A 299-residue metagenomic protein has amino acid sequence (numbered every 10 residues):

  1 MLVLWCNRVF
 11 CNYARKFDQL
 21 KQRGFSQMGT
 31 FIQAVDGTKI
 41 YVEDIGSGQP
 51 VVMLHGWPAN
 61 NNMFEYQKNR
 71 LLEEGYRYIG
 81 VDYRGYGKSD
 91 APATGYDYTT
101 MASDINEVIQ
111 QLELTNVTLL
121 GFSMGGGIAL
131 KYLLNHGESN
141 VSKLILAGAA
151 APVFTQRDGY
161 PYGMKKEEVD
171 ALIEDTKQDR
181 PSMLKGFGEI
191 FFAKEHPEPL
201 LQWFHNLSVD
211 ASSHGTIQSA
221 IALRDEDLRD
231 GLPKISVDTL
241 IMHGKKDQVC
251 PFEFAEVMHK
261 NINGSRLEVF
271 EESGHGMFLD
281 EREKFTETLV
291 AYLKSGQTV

Functional and structural regions predicted by a protein language model:
A34, T38-A91: Conserved HGGG/HGGXW glycine-rich cap/lid loop of the alpha/beta-hydrolase fold
T100-V117: Conserved acidic catalytic loop of the alpha/beta-hydrolase fold
G121, G125, A129: Gly/Ala-rich beta-loop-alpha elbow adjacent to hydrolase catalytic centers
L130-N135, N140-D175: Flexible "cap/lid" loop of the alpha/beta hydrolase fold
T155, G159-M164, E174-P233: Conserved alpha/beta-hydrolase catalytic His-Asp/Glu region
I235, I241-H243, D247: Short beta-strand/loop motif that positions the catalytic acidic residue of the alpha/beta-hydrolase fold
Q248-F254: Conserved alpha/beta-hydrolase "acid-adjacent" motif
S265-V299: Catalytic active-site module of serine/aspartate enzymes centered on a nucleophile-bearing elbow/loop
